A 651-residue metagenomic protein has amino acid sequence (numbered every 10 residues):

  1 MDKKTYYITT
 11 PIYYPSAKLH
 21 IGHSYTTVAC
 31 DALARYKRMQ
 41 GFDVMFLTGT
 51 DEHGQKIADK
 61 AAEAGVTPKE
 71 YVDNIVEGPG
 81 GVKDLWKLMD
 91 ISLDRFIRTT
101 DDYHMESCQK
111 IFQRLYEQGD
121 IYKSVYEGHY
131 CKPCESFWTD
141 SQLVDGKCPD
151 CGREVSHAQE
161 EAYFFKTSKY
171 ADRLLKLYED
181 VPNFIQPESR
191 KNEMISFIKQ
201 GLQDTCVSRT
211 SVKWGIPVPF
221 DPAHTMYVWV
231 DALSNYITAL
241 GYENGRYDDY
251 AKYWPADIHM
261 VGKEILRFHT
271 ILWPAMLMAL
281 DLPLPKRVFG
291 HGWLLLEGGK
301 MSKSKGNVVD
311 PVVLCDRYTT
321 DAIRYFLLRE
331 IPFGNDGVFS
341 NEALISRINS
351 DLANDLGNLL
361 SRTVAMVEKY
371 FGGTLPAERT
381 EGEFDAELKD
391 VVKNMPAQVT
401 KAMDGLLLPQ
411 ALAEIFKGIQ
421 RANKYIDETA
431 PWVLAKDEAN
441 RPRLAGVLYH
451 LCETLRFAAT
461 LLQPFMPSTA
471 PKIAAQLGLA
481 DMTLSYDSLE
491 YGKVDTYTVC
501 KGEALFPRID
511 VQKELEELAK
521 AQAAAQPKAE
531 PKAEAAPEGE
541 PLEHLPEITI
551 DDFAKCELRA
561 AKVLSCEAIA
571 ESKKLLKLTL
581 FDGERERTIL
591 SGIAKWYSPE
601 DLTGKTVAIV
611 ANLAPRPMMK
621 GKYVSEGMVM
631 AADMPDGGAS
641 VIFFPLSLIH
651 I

Functional and structural regions predicted by a protein language model:
M1-T48, Y103-S107, C151, H157-K369 (+1 more regions): Structured secondary-structure scaffolds
D2-V72, I97-F112, E117, C134 (+6 more regions): N-terminal catalytic cores of NTP/NDP-binding nucleotidyl/phosphoryl-transfer enzymes
Y13-Y14, S136, V212, A232-N235 (+9 more regions): Short, glycine-/Ser/Thr-/acidic-enriched flexible segments
E77-S92: A glycine-rich helix N-cap at a beta->alpha junction
D120-A171: Cys/His-rich short segments
K123, H129, E330, A343-E381 (+2 more regions): Helix-rich, typically C-terminal accessory recognition domains appended to large enzymatic cores
A470-D552: Intrinsic disorder at enzyme termini
P531-I649: Phosphate-backbone binding interfaces of nucleic-acid-interacting proteins
